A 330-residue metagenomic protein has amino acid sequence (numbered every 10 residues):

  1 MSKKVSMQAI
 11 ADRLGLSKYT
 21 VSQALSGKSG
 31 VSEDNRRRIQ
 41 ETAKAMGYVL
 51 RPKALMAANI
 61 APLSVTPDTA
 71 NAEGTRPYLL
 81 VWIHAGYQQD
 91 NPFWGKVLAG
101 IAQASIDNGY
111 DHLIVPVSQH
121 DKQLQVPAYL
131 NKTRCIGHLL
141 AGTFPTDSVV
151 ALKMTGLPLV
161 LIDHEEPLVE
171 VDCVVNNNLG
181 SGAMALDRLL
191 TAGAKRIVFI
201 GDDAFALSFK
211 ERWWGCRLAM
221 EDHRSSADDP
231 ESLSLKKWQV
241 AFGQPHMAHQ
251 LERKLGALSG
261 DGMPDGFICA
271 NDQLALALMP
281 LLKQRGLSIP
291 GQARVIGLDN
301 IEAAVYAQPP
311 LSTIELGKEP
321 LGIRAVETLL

Functional and structural regions predicted by a protein language model:
M1-D68: N-terminal helix-turn-helix DNA-binding module of bacterial transcription factors
M1-S2, V65-D187, T191, G256-A257 (+3 more regions): Alpha-helical recognition/docking segments in bacterial nutrient-uptake and carbohydrate-utilization systems
M7, E252, G256-L330: Flexible loop/turn connectors
S105-V117, R217-H249: Short beta-strand elements in bilobed, periplasmic/extracellular small-molecule ligand-binding domains
C173-I200, H246-G256, A275, L316-L330: Hydrophobic alpha-helical segments within soluble ligand-binding/sensing domains
A185-R224: An alpha-beta-alpha
R196, A227-S232, S288-V295: Short acidic capping loops at alpha-helix termini that bridge into adjacent secondary structure
